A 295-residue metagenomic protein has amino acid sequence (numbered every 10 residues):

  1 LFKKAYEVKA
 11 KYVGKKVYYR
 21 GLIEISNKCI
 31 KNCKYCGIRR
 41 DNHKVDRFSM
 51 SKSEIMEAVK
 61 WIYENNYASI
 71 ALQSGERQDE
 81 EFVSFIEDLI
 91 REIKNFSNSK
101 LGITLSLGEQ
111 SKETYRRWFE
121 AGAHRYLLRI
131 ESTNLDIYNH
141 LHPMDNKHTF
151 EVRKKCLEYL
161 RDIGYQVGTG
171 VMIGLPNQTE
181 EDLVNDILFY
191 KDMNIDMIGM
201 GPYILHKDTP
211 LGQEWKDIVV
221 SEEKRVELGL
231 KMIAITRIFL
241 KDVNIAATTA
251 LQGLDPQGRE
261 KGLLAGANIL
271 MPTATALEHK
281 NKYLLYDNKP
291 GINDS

Functional and structural regions predicted by a protein language model:
L1, E7, Y63, K191-S295: Auxiliary Fe-S-binding modules of radical SAM enzymes
A5, C33, L72, L128 (+4 more regions): Conserved, mostly hydrophobic/aromatic
E7, V13-E54: Canonical Radical SAM [4Fe-4S] cluster-binding loop centered on the CxxxCxxC motif and its immediate flanking residues
R20-I23, H43-D46, A71-V83, L141 (+2 more regions): Glycine-rich, proline-tolerant flexible connector loops at the mouths of alpha/beta enzymes
G21, M56-V59, I86-R91, Y115 (+4 more regions): Generic structural signal for well-ordered alpha-helices, preferentially at hydrophobic/aromatic core positions
R40-E54, I62-V83, L89-I90, K94-C156 (+2 more regions): Core AdoMet radical
I70, R77-E80, T104-S106, Q110 (+4 more regions): Conserved strand-turn element in the central/C-terminal portion of the radical SAM core barrel that lines
S111-E120, P176-K191, G253-L264: Catalytic cores of alpha/beta
